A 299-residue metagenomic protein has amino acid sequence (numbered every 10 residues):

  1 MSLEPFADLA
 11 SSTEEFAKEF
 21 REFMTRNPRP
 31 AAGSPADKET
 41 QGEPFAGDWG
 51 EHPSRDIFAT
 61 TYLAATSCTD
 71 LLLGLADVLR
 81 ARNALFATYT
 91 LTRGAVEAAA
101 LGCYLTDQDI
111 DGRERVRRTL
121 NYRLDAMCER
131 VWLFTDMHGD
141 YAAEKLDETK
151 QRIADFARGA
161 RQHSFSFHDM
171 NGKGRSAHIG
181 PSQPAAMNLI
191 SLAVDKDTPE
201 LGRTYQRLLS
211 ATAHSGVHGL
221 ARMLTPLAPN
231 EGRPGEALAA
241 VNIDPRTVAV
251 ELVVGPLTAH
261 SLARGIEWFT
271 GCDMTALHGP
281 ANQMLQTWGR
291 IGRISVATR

Functional and structural regions predicted by a protein language model:
M1-I57, R123-A249, V253, T258-R299: Secondary-shell segments that build the walls of catalytic and ion/ligand-binding clefts
E43-D107: Long, hydrophobic/aromatic-enriched structural stretches that serve as scaffold segments
L79-R82, I110-R113, K196-D197, N230: Intrinsically disordered, low-complexity coil segments
T88, T106-R117, T270-P280: Short, glycine/acidic-rich hinge or "gate" loops at secondary-structure transitions that mediate conformational
T90-E97, L120, P226-E231: Amphipathic alpha-helical scaffolding segments
A99-I110, A213-V217, T270: A generic secondary-structure signal for well-formed alpha-helical elements
L101, L105-R115, Y122-M127: Extended ligand-binding groove/face enriched in aromatic
